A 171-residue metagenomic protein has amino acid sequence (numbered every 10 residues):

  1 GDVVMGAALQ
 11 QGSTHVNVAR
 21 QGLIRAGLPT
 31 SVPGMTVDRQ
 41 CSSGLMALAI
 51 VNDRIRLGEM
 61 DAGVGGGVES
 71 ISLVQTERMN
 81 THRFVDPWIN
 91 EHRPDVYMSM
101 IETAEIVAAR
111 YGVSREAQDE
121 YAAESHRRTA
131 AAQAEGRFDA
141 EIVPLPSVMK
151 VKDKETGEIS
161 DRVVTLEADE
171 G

Functional and structural regions predicted by a protein language model:
V3-A62, P94-E102: Conserved catalytic cysteine-centered active-site region of acyl-thioester-dependent Claisen-condensing enzymes
G6-A8, A26, G66-V68, A168-G171: Fold-independent oxyanion-binding glycine-rich loops and adjacent beta-strand/coil segments at enzyme active sites
L9-Q10, E69-I71, K150: Short glycine-rich anion-binding loops that position phosphate/pyrophosphate groups of nucleotides and phosphorylated
T14-H15, L73-T76, M149: Short glycine-/acidic-enriched loop or helix-start segments at secondary-structure transitions that form or flank
D38-E69, A108-F138: Active-site-proximal alpha-helical scaffold in enzymes
N52, R56-R110, S160, L166: Flexible glycine-/small-residue-enriched beta->alpha junction loops that bind anionic phosphate/pyrophosphate groups
E120-G171: N-terminal extracellular/periplasmic Venus flytrap/periplasmic-binding protein-like
